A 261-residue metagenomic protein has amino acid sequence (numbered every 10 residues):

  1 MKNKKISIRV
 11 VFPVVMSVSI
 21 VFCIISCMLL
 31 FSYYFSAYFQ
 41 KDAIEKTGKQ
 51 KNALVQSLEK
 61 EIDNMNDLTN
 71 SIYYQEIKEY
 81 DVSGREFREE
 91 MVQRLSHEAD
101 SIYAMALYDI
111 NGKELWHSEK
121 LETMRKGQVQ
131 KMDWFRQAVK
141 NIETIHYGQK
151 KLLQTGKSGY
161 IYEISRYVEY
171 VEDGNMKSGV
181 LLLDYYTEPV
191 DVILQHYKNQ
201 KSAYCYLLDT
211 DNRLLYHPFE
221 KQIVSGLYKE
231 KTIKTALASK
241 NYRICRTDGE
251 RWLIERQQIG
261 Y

Functional and structural regions predicted by a protein language model:
M1-A37, K41: Extreme N-terminal signal-anchor transmembrane helix of membrane signaling/transducer proteins, especially in bacteria
Y33-D67: Juxtamembrane membrane-water interface segments immediately C-terminal to a transmembrane helix
S57-E90, Y108-E122: Extracellular/periplasmic ligand-binding regions of membrane signal-transduction receptors
R85-S101, V180-Q222: Solvent-exposed, extracytoplasmic
E98-S101, M105, E114-Y185: Extracytoplasmic/periplasmic ligand-binding sensor regions of membrane-associated signaling proteins
D109-K120, Y160-E163, N212-P218, E255-R256: Amphipathic coiled-coil signal-relay and dimerization helices
Q154-L181, V192, Y197-Q200, A238 (+1 more regions): Extracytoplasmic
D211, E220-Y261: Extracellular/periplasmic juxtamembrane segments that couple receptor/chemosensory ectodomains to their
